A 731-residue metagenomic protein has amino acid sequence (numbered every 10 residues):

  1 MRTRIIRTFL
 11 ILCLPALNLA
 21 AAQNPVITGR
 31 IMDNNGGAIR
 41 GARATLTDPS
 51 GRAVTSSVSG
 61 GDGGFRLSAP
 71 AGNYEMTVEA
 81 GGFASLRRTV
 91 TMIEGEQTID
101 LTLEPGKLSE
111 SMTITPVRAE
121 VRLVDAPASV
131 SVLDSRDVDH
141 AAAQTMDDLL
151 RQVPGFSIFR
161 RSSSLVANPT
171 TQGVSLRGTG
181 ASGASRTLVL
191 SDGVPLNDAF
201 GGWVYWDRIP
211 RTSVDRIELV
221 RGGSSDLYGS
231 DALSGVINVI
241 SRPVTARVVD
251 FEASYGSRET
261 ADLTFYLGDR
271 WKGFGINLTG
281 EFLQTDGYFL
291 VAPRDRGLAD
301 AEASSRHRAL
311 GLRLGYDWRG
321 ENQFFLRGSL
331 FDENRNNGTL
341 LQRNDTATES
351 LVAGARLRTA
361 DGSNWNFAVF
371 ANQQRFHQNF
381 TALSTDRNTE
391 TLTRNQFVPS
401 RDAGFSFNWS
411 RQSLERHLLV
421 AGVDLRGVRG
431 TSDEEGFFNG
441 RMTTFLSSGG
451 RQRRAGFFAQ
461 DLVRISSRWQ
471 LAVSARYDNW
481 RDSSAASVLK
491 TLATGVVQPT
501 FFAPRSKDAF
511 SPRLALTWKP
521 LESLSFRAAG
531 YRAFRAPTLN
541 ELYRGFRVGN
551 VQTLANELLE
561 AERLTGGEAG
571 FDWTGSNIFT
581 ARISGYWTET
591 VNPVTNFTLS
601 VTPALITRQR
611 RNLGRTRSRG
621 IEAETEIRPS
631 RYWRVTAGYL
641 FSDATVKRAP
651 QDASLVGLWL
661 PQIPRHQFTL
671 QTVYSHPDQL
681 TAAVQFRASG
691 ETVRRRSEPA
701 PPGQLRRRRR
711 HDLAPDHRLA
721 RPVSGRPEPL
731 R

Functional and structural regions predicted by a protein language model:
M32-N35, R43, P49, E79-F83 (+2 more regions): Short, acidic, small-residue-rich periplasmic hinge/interaction motif at the N-terminus of Gram-negative outer-membrane
T98-L101, M146-L149, Q172-G178, T187-D192 (+3 more regions): N-terminal periplasmic accessory domains that precede and gate Gram-negative outer-membrane beta-barrel machines
V130, D147-D198: Extracytoplasmic beta-strand/coil segments of soluble accessory domains associated with Gram-negative outer-membrane
V194-R221, R242, E302: Short acidic/polar hinge/loop motifs at secondary-structure boundaries that mediate gating or recognition
S257-Q284, D295-N334, N344-N364, Q412-L414 (+4 more regions): Transmembrane beta-barrel wall of Gram-negative outer-membrane proteins
D317-F331, A347-T494, F501-F502, T517-K519 (+4 more regions): Face-selective signature of the C-terminal outer-membrane beta-barrel domain
W365-F380, T517-K519, S525-Y531, R535 (+7 more regions): Membrane-embedded beta-barrel scaffold of Gram-negative outer-membrane proteins
R468-L471, N479, T580-T590, Q609-R695: Gram-negative outer-membrane beta-barrel transporters
